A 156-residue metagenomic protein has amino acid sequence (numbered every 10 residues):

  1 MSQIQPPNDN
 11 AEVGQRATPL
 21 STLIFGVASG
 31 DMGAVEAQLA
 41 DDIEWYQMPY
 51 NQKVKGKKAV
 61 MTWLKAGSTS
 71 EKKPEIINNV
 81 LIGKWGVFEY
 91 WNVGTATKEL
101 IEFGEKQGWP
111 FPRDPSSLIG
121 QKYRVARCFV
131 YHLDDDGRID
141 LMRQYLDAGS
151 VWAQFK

Functional and structural regions predicted by a protein language model:
S2-K156: C-terminal and inter-domain tail/linker signature
